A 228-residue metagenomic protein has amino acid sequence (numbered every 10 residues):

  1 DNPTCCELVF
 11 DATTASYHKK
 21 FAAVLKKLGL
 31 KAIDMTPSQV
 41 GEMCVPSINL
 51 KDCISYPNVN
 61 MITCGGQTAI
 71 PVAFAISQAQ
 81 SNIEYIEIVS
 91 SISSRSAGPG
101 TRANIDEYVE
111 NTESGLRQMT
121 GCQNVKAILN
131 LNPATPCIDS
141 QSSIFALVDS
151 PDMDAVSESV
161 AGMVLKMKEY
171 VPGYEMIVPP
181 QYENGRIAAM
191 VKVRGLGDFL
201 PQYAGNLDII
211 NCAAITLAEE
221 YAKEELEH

Functional and structural regions predicted by a protein language model:
D1-I83, E87-V89: N-terminal Rossmann-like NAD(P) cofactor-binding subdomain of oxidoreductases, focused on the glycine-rich
I33-S38, P179-R186: An acidic intrinsically disordered interaction segment
C44-D52, Y203-L207, N211-A213: Solvent-exposed, flexible loop/coil residues
Q67-N184, G197, P201-A204, N211-C212 (+1 more regions): Active-site-lining helix/loop region of Rossmann-like oxidoreductase modules
N184-R194: Short, low-order "capping/linker" segments at domain edges
N211-E227: Internal hydrophobic alpha-helix adjacent to the cofactor/substrate pocket in enzyme cavities
